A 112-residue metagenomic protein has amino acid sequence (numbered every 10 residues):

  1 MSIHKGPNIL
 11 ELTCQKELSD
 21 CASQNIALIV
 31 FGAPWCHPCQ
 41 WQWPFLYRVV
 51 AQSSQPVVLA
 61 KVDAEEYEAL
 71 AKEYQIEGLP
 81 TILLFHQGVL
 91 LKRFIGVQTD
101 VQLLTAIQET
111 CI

Functional and structural regions predicted by a protein language model:
M1-A27, E109-I112: N-terminal leader/targeting and pre-domain segments
L12, F31, V50, Q55-A69: Thiol-based oxidoreductase modules, predominantly thioredoxin-like and allied folds used for disulfide exchange
N25, G32-W35, G78: Short pre-active-site segment immediately N-terminal to redox-active cysteine/selenocysteine motifs in thiol-based
V30-G32, L84: Structural cue for short, hydrophobic secondary-structure segments
C36-C39, I82: The canonical Cys-X-X-Cys-His
Q40-Q52: Typically the conserved alpha-helix immediately C-terminal to a functionally engaged Cys/Sec in thioredoxin-like
Y74-L83: Structural micro-motif
H86-I112: Non-catalytic, surface beta->alpha helical segment in thiol-disulfide oxidoreductase systems
